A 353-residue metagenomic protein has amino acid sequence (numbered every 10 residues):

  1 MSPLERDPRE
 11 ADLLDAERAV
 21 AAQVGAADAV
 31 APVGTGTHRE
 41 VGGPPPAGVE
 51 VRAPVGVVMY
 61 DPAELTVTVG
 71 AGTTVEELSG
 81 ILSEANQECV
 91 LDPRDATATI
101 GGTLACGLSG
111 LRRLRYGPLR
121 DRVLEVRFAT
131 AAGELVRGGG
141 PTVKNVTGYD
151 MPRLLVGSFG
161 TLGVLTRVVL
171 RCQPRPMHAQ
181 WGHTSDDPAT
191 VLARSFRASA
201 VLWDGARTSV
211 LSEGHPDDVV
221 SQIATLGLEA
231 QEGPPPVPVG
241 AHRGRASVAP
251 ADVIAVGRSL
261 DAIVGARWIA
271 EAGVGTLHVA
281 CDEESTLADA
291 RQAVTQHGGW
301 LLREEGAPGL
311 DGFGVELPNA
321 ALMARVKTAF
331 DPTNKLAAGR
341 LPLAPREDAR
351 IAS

Functional and structural regions predicted by a protein language model:
S2-P32, V51-D95, L108-P141, M177-T184: N-terminal glycine-rich flavin-associated loop
L4, V41-P45, R52, D95 (+2 more regions): Conserved glycine-rich FAD pyrophosphate-binding loop
G34, V210, V279: Residue-level signal for inorganic ion chemistry
G34-E40: Short beta-edge/loop segments at beta->alpha junctions of small alpha/beta modules that act as binding/recognition
V51-P54, V164-R167, V191-A200, D261-R267 (+1 more regions): Short amphipathic beta-strand starts and helix->beta connectors
E76-L78, D187-T190, P216-A224, D252-S259 (+1 more regions): Short, conserved charged micro-motifs
L91, A96-V201, G205-S212: FAD-binding subdomain of flavoenzyme oxidoreductases
A206-P236: Aromatic-anchored, glycine/proline-accented short structural segments that stabilize local strand-turns or short
